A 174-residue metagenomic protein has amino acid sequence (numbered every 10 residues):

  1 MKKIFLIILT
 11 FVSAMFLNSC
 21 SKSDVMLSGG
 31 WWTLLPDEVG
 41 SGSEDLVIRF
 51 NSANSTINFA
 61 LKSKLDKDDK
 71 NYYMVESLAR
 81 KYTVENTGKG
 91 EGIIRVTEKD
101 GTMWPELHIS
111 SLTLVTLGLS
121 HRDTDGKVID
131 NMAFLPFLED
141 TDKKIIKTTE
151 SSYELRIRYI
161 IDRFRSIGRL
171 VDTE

Functional and structural regions predicted by a protein language model:
M1-S19: Sec-dependent bacterial lipoprotein signal peptides
C20-T33: N-terminal helix-cap/turn-to-beta initiation motif at the start of protein domains
L27, I48-I57, T87-G90, I109-L117 (+1 more regions): Short, solvent-exposed coil/turn segments at beta-strand boundaries
T33-V39, N58-S63, V96-K99, G118-D125 (+1 more regions): Beta-turn initiation residues at beta-strand->coil junctions
L34, V84-N86, E106-L112, L170: A structural signal for short, hydrophobic beta-strand segments that form beta-sheets in beta-rich/all-beta domains
G42-T97, D162: N-terminal glycine/threonine-rich, aromatic-flanked beta-hairpin/loop signature
M74-T87, G118-E174: Edge beta-strand at a domain terminus
G92-I109: An anionic, turn-rich surface loop/hairpin at beta-sheet edges that serves as a generic interaction/coordination patch
